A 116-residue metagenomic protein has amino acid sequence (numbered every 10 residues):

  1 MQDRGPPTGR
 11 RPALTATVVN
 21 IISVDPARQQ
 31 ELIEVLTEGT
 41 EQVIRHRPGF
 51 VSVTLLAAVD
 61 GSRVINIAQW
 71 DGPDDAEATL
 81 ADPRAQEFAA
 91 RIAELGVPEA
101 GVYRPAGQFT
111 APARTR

Functional and structural regions predicted by a protein language model:
M1-T15, I21-S23, V51-S62, E87-R116: Glycine-rich beta-strand-turn "strand-cap" elements at beta-sheet edges
I21-P26, A68-W70: Short beta-strand-to-loop capping motifs
S23-L36: Short, surface-exposed ligand-recognition loops at beta-strand->loop->(often short) alpha-helix junctions that present
P26, V59, D74: Feature marks short, surface-exposed loop/turn motifs that line or immediately flank catalytic pockets and channel
Q29-E31, D75-E77, F109: Intrinsically disordered, low-complexity acidic/polar segments
E38-V51, Q69-V102: An amphipathic, aromatic/His-enriched active-site/gating alpha helix that lines ligand/cofactor pockets
